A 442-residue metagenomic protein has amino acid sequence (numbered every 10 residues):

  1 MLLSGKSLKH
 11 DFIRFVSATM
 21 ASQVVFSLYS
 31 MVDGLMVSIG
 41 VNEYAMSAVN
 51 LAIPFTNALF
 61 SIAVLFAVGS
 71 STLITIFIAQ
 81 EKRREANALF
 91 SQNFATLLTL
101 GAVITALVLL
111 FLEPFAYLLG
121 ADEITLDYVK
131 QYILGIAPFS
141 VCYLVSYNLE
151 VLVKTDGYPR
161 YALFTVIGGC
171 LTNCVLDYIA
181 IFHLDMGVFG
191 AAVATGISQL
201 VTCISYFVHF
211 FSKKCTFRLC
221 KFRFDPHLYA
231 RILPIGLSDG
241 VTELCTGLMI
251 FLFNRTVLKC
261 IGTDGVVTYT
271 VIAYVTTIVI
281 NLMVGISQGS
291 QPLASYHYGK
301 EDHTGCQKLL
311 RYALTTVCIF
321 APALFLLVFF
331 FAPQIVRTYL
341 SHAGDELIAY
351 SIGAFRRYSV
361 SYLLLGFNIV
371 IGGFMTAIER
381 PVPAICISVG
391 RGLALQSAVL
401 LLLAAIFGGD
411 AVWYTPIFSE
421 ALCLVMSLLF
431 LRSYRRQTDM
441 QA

Functional and structural regions predicted by a protein language model:
M1-T19, I74-V141, H183-L237, A294-S361 (+1 more regions): Short alpha-helical transmembrane segments in multi-pass integral membrane proteins
L3-V41, P54-G69, L73, L98-T105 (+5 more regions): N-terminal transmembrane alpha-helices
R14-D33, G135, S146, G169 (+4 more regions): Transmembrane helical elements of multi-pass membrane transporters/channels
L28-S47, A116-E123, I179-M186, G247-I278 (+3 more regions): Helix-terminus/linker motif at the lipid-water interface of multi-pass membrane proteins
E43-P54, V129, I133, A192 (+2 more regions): Small-residue hotspots at the loop-to-helix junctions and early N-terminal turns of transmembrane alpha-helices
M46-A106, Y143-A162, T268-A332, L365-I387: Small-residue-rich hydrophobic transmembrane alpha-helices
A58-S61, T105, N173-D177, C203-F207 (+4 more regions): Hydrophobic transmembrane alpha-helices of multi-pass small-molecule transporters
I136-K154, A162-C170, A191-Y206, V284-S287 (+4 more regions): Short runs within selected transmembrane alpha-helices of multi-pass transporters and secretion channels
